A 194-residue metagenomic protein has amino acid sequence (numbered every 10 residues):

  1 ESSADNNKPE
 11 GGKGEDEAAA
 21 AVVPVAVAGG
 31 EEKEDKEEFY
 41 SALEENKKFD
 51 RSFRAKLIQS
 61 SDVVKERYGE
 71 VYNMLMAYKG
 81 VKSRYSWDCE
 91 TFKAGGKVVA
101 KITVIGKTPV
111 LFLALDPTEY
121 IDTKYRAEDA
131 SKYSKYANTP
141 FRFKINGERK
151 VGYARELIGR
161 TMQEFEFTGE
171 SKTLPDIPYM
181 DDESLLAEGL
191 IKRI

Functional and structural regions predicted by a protein language model:
S2-Y72: Charge-rich, low-complexity N-terminal segments
N6, V22-P24, E119-T123, K172: Disordered, low-complexity tails and leader-like regions
R67, V71, D129-K132, A154: Amphipathic alpha-helical interface surfaces
Y72-M76, G159: Generic solvent-exposed, charged/amphipathic alpha-helical segments that serve as macromolecular interface scaffolds
M76-Y85: A mid-sequence, solvent-exposed acidic-amphipathic segment
Y85-F141: Short, conserved beta-strand/beta-arch hydrophobic-aromatic motifs that form part of recognition grooves or interface
V99-T108, S184-I194: Short, charged low-complexity intrinsically disordered segments located at boundaries of structured domains
Y133-K192: Well-ordered alpha/beta subsegment
